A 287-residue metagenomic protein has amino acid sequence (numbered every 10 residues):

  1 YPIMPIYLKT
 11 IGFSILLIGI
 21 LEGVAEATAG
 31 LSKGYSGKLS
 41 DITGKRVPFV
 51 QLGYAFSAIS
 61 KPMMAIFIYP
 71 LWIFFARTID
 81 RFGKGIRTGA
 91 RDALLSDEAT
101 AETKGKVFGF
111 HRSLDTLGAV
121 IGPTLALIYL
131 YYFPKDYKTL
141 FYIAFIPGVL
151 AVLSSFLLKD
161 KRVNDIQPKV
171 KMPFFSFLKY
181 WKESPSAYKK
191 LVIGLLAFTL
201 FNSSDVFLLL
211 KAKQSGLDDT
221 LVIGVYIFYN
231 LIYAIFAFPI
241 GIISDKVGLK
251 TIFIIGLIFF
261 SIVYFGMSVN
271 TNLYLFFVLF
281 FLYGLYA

Functional and structural regions predicted by a protein language model:
Y1-A29, A187-V225: Helix-loop boundary and gating motifs at the non-cytosolic
I6, T10, I121-F141: Transmembrane alpha-helix termini and helix-breaking/packing motifs in multi-pass membrane transporters
S32-G44, L130, A237-G248: Helix-to-loop junctions at the C-terminal end of transmembrane segments in multipass secondary transporters
P48-P62, F145, T251-G266: Structural signature of the two symmetry-related core transmembrane helices
A76-L117: Cytoplasmic helix-loop-helix junction between adjacent transmembrane helices in 12-TM secondary transporters
K138-F156: Symmetry-related core transmembrane helices of the 12-TM Major Facilitator Superfamily/SLC fold
D160-G194: Juxtamembrane intracellular "pre-TM" segments in multi-pass secondary transporters
L249-A287: C-terminal transmembrane helical hairpin of 12-TM major facilitator-type secondary transporters
